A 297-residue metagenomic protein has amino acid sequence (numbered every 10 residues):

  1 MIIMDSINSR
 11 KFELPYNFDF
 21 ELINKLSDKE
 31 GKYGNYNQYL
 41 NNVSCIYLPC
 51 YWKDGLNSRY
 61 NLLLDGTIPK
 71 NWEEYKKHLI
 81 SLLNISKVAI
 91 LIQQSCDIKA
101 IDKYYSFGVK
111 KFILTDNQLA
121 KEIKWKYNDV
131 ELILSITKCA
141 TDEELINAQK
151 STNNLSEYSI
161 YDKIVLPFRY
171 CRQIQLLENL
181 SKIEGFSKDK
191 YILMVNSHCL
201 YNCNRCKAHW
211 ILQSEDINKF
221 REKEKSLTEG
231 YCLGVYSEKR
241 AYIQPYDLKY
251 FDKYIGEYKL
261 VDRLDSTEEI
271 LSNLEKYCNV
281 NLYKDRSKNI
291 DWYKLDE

Functional and structural regions predicted by a protein language model:
I2-Q149, I160-E297: Active-site pocket-lining/capping segments in soluble small-molecule metabolic enzymes
